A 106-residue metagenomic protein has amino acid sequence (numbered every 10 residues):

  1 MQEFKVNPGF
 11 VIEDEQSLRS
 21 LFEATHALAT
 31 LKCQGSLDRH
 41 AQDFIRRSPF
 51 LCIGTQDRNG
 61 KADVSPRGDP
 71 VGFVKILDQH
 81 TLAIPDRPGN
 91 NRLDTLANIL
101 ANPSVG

Functional and structural regions predicted by a protein language model:
M1-G106: Binding-site signature for planar aromatic cofactors or substrates
